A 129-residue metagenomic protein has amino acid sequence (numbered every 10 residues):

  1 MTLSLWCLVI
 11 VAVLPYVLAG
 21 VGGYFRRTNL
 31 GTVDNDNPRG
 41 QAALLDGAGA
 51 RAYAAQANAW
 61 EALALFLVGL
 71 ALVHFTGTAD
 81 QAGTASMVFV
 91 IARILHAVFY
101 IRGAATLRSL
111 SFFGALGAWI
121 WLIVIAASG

Functional and structural regions predicted by a protein language model:
M1-V21: Long, highly hydrophobic alpha-helical transmembrane signal-anchor segments
I10-V13, M87-I91, L110, G117: Hydrophobic residues within alpha-helical transmembrane segments of multi-pass solute transporters/permease subunits
L14, N58-L70: Core segments of transmembrane alpha-helices that mediate helix-helix packing or line hydrophobic substrate/ligand
G22-Y24, I94-G103: C-terminal ends of transmembrane helices
G23-Y53: Cytosolic, membrane-interface loops and tails of multi-pass inner-membrane proteins
G77-F89: Structural signature of hydrophobic alpha-helical transmembrane segments
A79, L122-G129: Juxtamembrane boundary at the C-terminal end of a transmembrane helix
F112-I125: Small-residue-rich segments of transmembrane alpha-helices in multi-pass membrane proteins, especially helix faces
